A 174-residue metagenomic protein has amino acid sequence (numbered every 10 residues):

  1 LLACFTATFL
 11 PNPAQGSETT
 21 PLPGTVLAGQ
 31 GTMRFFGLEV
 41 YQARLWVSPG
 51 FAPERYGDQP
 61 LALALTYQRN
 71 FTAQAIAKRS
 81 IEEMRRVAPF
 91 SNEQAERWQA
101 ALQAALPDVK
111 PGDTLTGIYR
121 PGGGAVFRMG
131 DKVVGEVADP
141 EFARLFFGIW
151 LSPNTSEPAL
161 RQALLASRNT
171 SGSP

Functional and structural regions predicted by a protein language model:
L1-T8: Bacterial N-terminal signal peptides
A14-P174: Terminal leader/tail segments of proteins
